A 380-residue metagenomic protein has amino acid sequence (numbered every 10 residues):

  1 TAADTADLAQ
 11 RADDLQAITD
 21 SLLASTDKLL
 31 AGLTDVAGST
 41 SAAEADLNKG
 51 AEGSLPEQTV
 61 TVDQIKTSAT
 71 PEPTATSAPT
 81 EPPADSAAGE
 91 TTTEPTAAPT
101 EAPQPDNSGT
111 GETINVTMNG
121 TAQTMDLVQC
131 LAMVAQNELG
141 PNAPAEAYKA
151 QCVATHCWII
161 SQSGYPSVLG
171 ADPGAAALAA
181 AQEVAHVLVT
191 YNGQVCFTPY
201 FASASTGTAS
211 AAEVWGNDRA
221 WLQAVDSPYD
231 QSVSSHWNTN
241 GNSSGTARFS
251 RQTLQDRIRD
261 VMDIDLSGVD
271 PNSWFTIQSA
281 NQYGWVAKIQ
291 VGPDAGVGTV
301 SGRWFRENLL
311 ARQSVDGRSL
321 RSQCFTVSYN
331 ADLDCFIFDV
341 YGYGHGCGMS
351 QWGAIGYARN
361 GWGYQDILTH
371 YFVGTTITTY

Functional and structural regions predicted by a protein language model:
T1-Y380: Conserved, single-site charged/polar hotspot
